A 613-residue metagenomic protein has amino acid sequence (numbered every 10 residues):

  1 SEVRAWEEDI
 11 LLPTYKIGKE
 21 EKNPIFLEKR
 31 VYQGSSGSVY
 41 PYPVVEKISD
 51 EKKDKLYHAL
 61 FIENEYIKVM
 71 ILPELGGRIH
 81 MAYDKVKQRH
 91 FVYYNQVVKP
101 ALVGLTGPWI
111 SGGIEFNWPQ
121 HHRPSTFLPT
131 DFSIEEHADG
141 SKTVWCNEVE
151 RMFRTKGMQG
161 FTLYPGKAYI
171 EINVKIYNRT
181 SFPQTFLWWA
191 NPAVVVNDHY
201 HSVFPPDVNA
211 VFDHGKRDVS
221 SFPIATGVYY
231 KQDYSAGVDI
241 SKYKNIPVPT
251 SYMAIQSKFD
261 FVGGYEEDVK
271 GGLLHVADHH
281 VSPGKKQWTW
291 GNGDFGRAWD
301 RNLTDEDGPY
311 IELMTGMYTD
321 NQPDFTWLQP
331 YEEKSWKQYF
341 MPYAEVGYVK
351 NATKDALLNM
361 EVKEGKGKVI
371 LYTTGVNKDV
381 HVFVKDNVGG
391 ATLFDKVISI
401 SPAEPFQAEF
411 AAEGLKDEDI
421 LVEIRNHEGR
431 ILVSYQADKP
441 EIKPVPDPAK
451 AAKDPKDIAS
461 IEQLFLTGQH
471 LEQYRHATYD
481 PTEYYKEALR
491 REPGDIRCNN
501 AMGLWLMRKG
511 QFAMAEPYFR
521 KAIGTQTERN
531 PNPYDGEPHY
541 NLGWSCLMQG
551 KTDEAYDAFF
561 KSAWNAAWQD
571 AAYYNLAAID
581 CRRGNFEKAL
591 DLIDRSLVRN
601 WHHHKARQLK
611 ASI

Functional and structural regions predicted by a protein language model:
V3, E8-E28, L60, M70 (+6 more regions): A contiguous, surface-exposed recognition patch within enzymatic or periplasmic domains that forms
I25-K55, A59-E63, S111-A168, F295-T326: Extended, loop-rich substrate-binding clefts of extracytoplasmic carbohydrate-active enzymes
V349-A459: Long, contiguous interaction/recruitment modules in multidomain scaffold/adaptor proteins
Q469-H470, L504, W544, A578 (+1 more regions): Residue-level recognition of tetratricopeptide repeat
R491, T525-P531, N565, V598-R599: Structural marker of alpha-solenoid helical repeat scaffolds
C498, P531-N532, P538, A572 (+1 more regions): TPR alpha-solenoid repeat register
